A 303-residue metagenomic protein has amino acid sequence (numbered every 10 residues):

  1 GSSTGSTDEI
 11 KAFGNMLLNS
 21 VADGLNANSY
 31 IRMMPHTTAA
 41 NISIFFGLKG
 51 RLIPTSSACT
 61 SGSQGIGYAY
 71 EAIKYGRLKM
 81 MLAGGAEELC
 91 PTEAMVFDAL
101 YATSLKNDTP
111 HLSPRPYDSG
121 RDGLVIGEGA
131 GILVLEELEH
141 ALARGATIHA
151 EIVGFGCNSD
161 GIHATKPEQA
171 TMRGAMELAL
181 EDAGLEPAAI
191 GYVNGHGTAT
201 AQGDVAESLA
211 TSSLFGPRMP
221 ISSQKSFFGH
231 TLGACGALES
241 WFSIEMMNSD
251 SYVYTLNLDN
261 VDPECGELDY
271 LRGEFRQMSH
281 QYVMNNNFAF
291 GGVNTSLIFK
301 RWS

Functional and structural regions predicted by a protein language model:
G1-S56, A86-A94, P187-G203: Conserved beta-ketoacyl condensing-enzyme motif
T4-A22, I73-Y75, V96-N107, A170-T171 (+2 more regions): A glycine- and small-aliphatic-rich helix-loop capping segment at beta-alpha/alpha-beta transitions that lines
G14-N26, G67, E71, E88-A143 (+1 more regions): Glycine-/small-residue-rich "gating" segment that lines the acyl/pantetheine channel and substrate pocket
N28-H36, I53-S61, Q224-G233, N260 (+1 more regions): Active-site nucleophile and cofactor-binding loops and adjacent substrate-binding regions of central metabolic enzymes
P35-F46, R51-A86, V125-A146, T231-Y252 (+1 more regions): Active-site-proximal alpha-helical scaffold in enzymes
I42, G62, A69, F97 (+6 more regions): Conserved small-residue
R77-D122, F155-Q169, G195-D204, R218-L268: Acyl-CoA/ACP chain-elongation machinery
D108-A183, Y192: Condensing-enzyme catalytic core mediating Claisen C-C bond formation in acyl metabolism
